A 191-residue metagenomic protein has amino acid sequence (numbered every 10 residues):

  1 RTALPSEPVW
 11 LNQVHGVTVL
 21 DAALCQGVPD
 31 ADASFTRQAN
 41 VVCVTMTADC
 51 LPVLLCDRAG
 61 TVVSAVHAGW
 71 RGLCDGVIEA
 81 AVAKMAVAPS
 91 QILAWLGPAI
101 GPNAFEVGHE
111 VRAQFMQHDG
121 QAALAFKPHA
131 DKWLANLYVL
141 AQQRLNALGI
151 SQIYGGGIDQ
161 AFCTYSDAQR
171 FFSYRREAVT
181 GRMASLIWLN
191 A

Functional and structural regions predicted by a protein language model:
R1-A191: Active-site microenvironment for binding and transforming phosphate-containing groups
